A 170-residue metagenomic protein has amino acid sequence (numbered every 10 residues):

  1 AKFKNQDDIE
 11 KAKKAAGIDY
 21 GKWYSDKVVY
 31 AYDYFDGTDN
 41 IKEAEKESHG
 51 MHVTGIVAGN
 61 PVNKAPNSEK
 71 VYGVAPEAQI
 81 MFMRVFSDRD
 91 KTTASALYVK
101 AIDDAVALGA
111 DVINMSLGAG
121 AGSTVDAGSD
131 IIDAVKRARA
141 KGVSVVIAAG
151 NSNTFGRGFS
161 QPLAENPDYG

Functional and structural regions predicted by a protein language model:
A1-Y32, D36-A94, L108-D111, R139-G142: Subtilisin-like serine protease catalytic core
N40, N60, F82-Y169: Substrate-binding/access-modulating region of protease and related hydrolase catalytic domains
